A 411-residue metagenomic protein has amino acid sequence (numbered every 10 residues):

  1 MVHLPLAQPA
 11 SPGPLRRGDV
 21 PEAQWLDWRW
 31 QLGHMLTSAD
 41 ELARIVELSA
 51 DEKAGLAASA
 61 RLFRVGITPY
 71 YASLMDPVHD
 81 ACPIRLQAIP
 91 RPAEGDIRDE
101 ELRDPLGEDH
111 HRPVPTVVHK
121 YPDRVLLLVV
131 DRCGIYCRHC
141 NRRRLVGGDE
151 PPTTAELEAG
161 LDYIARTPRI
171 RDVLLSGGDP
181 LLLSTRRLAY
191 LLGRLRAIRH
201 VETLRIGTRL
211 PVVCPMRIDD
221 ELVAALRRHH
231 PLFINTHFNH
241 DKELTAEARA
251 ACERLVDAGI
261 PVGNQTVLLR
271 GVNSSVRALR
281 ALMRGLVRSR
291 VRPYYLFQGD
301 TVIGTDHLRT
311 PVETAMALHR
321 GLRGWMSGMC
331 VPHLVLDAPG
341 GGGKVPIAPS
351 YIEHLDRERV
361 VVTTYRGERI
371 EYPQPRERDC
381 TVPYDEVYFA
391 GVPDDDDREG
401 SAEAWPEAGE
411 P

Functional and structural regions predicted by a protein language model:
M1-H119, W405: Flexible, acidic/Gly-rich N-terminal and inter-domain linker regions that tether and position cofactor-handling modules
H3, D109-R112, Y121-D123, E386-P411: A short, charged
Y71, C137, Y294: Conserved, mostly hydrophobic/aromatic
R112-P115, V125-L128, E158-Y163: Short, charged beta->alpha transition segments
H119-T154, I206: Canonical Radical SAM [4Fe-4S] cluster-binding loop centered on the CxxxCxxC motif and its immediate flanking residues
L127, V173-L175: Hydrophobic positions in the central parallel beta-sheet of the AAA+
E158-D172, L181-M326: Conserved AdoMet/S-adenosylmethionine-binding subsite of the radical SAM
H319-A404: C-terminal accessory regions of radical SAM enzymes
